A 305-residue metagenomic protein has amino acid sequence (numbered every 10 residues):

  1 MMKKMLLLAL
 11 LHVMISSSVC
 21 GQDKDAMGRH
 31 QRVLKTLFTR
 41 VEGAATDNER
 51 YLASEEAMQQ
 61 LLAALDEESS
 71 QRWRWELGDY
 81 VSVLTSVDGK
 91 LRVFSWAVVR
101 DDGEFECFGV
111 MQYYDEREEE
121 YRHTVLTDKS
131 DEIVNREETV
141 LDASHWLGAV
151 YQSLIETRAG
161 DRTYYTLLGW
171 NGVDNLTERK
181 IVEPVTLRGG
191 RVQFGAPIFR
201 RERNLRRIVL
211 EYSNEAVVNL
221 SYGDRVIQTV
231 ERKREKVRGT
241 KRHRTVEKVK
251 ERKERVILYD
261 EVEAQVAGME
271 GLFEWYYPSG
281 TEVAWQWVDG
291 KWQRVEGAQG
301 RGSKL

Functional and structural regions predicted by a protein language model:
M1-V33: Bacterial Sec-dependent N-terminal signal peptides
Q22-R92: Start-of-domain marker
L77-D142: Active-site acidic/histidine clusters and adjacent loop/turn architecture that either coordinate catalytic ions
K90-A97, T163-N171, R255-E261: Short beta-strand elements that form the blades of beta-propeller/WD-repeat-like and other beta-sheet-rich scaffold
C107-E116, I181-G189, F273, Y277-D289: Beta-propeller blade signature
Y121-S130, Q193-E202, R294-Q299: Beta-propeller fold detector
E137-W146, V150-A159, V173, Q193-A284: Short aromatic loop motif centered on NTY/YTY
V150-P184, R188-G189: Hydrophobic, aromatic-enriched interface-forming segments
